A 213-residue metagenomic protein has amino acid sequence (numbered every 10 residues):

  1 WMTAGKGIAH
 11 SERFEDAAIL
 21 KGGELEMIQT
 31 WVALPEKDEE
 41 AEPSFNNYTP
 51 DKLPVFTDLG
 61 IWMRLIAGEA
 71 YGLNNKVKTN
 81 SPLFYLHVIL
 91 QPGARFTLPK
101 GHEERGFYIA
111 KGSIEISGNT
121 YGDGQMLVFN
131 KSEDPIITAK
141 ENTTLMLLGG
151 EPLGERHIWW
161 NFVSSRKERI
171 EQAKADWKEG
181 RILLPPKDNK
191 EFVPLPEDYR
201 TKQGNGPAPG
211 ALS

Functional and structural regions predicted by a protein language model:
W1-S213: Jelly-roll (double-stranded beta-helix
